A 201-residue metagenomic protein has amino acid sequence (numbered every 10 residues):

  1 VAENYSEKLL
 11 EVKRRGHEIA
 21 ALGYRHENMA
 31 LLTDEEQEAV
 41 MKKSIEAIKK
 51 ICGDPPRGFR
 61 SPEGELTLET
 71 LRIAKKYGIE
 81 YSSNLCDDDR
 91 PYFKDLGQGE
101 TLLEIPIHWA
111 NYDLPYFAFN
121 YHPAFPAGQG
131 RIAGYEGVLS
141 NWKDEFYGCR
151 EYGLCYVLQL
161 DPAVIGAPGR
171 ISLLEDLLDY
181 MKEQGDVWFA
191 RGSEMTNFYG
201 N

Functional and structural regions predicted by a protein language model:
V1-G58, E63-Y112, E136-L158, G166-N201: Catalytic alpha-helical scaffold of carbohydrate-active enzymes acting on polysaccharides/glycoconjugates
P55-P56, Y121-Y135, P162-A163: Surface-exposed cleft-lining segments at the edges of enzyme active sites
L103-G128: Glycine-rich, positively charged active-site loop/lid region within alpha/beta enzyme cores that binds and organizes
